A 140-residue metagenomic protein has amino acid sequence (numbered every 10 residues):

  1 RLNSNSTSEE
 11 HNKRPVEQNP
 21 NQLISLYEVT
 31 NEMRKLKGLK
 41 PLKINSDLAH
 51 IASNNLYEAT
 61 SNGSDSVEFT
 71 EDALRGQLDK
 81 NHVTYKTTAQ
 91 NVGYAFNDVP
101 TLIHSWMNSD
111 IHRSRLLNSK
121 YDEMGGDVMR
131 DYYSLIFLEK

Functional and structural regions predicted by a protein language model:
S8-S61, G76: A short alpha-helix/helix-coil micro-patch that ends at or immediately precedes a cysteine
N21, L39, T87, S119-Y121 (+1 more regions): Extracytoplasmic
P41-K43, V67, K86, M124: A local structural micro-motif
H50-D98: Short, surface-exposed glycine/acidic/tryptophan-bearing loops
G93-K140: Disulfide-stabilized extracellular recognition modules
